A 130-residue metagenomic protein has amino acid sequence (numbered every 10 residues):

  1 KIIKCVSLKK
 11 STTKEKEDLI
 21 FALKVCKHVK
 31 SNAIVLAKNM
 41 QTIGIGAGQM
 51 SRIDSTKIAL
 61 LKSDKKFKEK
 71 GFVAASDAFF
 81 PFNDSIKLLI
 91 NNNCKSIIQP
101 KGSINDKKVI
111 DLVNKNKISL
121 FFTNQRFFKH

Functional and structural regions predicted by a protein language model:
K1-H130: ATP-dependent carboxylate/acyl-activation modules
